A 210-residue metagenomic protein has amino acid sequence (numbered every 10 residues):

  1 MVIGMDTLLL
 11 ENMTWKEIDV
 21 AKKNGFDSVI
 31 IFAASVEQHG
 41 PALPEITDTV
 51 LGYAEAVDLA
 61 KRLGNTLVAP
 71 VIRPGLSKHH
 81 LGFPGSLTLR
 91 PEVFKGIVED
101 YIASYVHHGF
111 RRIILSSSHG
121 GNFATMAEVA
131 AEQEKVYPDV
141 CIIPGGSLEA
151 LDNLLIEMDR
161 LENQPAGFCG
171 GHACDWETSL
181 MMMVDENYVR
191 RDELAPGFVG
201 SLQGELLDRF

Functional and structural regions predicted by a protein language model:
M1-R112, S118-F210: Extended, histidine- and acidic-residue-enriched regions that form the cofactor-binding/catalytic faces
